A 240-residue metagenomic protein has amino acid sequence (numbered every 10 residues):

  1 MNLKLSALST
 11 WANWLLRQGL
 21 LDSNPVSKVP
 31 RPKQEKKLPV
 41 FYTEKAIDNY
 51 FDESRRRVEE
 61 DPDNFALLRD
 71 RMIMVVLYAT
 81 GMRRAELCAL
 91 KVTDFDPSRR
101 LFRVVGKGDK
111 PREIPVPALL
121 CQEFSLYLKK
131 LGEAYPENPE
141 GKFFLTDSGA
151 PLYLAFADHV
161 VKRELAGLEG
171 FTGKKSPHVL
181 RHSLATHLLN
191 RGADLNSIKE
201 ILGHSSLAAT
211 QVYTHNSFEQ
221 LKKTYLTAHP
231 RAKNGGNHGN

Functional and structural regions predicted by a protein language model:
M1-N240: Conserved catalytic core of the tyrosine transesterase superfamily
